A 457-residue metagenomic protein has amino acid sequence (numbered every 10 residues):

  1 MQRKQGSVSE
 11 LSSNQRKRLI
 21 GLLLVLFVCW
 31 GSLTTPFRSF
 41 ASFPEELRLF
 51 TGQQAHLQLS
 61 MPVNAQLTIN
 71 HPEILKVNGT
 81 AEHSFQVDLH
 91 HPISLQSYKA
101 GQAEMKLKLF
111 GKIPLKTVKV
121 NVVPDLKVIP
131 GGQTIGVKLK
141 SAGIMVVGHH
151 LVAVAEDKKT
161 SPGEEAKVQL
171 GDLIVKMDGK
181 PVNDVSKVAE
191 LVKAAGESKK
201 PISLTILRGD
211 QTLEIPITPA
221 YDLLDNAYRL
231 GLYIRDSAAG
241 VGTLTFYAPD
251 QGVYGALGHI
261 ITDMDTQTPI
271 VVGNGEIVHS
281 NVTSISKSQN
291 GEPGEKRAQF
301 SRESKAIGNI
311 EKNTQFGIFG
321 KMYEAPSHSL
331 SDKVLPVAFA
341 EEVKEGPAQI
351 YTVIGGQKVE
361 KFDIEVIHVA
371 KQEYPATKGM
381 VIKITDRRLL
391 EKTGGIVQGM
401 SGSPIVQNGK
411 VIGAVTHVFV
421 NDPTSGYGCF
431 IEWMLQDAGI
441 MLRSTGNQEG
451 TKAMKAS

Functional and structural regions predicted by a protein language model:
M1-N14: N-terminal Lys/Arg-rich, disordered targeting/topogenic segments
L26, W30, P36, E45 (+2 more regions): Interdomain regulatory linker/hinge segments that flank or connect interaction modules in polarity/junction/synaptic
R38-A55, F110-A153, P216, Y221-R235 (+2 more regions): PDZ/PDZ-like peptide-tail recognition elements
L75-S84, G163-S186, I405-N408, I412-T416: Conserved PDZ fold ligand-binding element
Q86-A100, K176-T205, Q211, D422-T424 (+1 more regions): PDZ domains, with a preference for the canonical peptide-binding region formed by the helix
L107-D125, A189-G231, Q448-A456: PDZ-domain C-terminal substructure recognizer with occasional recognition of PDZ-binding tails
D157-L173, G196, G395-G399: A short glycine-leucine-enriched loop at secondary-structure breakpoints that most characteristically corresponds
A220-G394, Q398, Q407-N408, T416 (+2 more regions): Serine endopeptidase catalytic core focused on the charge-relay Asp
